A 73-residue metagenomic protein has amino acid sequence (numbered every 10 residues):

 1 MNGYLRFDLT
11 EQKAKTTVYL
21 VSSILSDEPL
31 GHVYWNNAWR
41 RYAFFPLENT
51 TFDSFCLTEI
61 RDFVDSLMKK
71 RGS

Functional and structural regions predicted by a protein language model:
M1-A14, N37-S73: Mixed-charge, Lys/Arg-enriched low-complexity segments
K13-V21: Short, hydrophobic/aromatic-rich segments at coil-to-beta transitions
I24: Short, acidic, Ser/Thr-enriched surface-loop or helix-capping motifs
